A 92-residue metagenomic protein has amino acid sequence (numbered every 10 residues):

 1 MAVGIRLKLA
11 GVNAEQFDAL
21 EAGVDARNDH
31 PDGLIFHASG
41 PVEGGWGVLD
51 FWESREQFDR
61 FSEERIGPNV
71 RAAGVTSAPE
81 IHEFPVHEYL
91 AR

Functional and structural regions predicted by a protein language model:
M1-L49, E53-R65, G74-R92: Short S/T/G/P-rich N-terminal loop/turn motif that feeds into the first structured element of a domain
N69-V70: Mid-chain, well-packed structural core segment of small domains
